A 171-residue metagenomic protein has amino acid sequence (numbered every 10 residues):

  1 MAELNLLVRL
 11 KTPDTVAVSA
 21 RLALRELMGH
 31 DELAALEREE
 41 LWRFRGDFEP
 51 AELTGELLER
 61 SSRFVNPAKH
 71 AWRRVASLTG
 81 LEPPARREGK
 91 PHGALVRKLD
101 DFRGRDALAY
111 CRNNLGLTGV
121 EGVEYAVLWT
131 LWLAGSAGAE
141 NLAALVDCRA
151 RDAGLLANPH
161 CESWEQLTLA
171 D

Functional and structural regions predicted by a protein language model:
M1-D171: Core nucleic-acid recognition elements
